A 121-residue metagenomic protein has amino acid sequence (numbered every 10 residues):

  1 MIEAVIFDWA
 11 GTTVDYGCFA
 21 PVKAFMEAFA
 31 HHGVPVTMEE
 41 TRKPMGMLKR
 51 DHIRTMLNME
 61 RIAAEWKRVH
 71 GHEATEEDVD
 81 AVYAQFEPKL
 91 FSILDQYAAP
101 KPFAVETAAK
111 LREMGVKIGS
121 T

Functional and structural regions predicted by a protein language model:
I2-K117: N-terminal helical cap/lid subdomain that shapes the substrate entry/recognition surface in HAD-like hydrolases
G119-T121: Mobile, glycine-rich extracellular loop/lid and propeptide segments that shape or gate substrate/ligand access
